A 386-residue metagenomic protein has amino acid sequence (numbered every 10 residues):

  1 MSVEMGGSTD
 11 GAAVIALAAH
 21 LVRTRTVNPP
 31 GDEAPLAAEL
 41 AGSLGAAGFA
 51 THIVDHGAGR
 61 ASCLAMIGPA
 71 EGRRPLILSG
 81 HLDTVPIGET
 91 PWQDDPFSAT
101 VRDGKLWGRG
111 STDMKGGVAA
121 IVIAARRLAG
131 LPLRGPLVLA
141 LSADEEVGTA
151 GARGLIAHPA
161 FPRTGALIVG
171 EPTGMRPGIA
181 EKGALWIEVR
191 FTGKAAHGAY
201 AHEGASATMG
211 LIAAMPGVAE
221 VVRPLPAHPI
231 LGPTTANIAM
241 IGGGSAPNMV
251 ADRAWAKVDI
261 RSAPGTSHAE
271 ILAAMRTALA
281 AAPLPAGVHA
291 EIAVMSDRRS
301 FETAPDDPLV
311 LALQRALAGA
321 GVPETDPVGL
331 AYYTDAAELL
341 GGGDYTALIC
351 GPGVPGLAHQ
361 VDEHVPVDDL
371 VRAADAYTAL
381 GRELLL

Functional and structural regions predicted by a protein language model:
S2, D55, P172, I179 (+1 more regions): Metal-dependent amide/peptide-bond hydrolase catalytic core, centered on the "pita-bread" metallohydrolase fold
V3-R109, G130-R134, R315, D344 (+1 more regions): Acidic/His- and Gly-rich active-site-bordering loop/insert found across diverse amide/peptide-bond hydrolases
R102-G104, A124-V138, R163, V218-H228 (+2 more regions): Phosphate-handling active-site elements
G104-A120, H197: Glycine/serine-rich anion-binding loops at beta->alpha junctions that coordinate negatively charged ligand groups
M114-W186: Acidic/histidine-rich catalytic neighborhood of metal-dependent amide-processing enzymes
